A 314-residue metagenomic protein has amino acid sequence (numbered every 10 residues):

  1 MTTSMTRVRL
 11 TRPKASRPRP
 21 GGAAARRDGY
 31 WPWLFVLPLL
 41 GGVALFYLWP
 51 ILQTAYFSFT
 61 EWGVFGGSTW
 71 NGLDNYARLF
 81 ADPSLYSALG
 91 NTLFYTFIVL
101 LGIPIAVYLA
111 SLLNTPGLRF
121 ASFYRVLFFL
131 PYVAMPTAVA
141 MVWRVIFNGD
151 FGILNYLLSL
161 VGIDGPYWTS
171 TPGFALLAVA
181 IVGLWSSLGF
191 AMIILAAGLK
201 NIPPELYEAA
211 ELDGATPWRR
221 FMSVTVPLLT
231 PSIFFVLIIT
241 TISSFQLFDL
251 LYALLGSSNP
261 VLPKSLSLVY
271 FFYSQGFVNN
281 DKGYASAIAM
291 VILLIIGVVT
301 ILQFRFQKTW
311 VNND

Functional and structural regions predicted by a protein language model:
M1-R19: Short, intrinsically disordered terminal tails adjacent to the first/last structured region
P13-R27, R119: Alpha-helical transmembrane segments of integral membrane proteins
D28-D314: A structural signal for multi-pass alpha-helical bundles of membrane permease subunits that mediate small-molecule
